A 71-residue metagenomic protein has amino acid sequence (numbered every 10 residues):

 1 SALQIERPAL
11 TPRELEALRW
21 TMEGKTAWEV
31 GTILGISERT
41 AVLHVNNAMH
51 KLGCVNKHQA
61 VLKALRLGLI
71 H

Functional and structural regions predicted by a protein language model:
A2-V42: Helix-turn-helix DNA-binding segment
H44-N47: Residues within the DNA-recognition helix of helix-turn-helix
M49-H71: Basic, Lys/Arg-enriched C-terminal extension of HTH/homeodomain DNA-binding domains
